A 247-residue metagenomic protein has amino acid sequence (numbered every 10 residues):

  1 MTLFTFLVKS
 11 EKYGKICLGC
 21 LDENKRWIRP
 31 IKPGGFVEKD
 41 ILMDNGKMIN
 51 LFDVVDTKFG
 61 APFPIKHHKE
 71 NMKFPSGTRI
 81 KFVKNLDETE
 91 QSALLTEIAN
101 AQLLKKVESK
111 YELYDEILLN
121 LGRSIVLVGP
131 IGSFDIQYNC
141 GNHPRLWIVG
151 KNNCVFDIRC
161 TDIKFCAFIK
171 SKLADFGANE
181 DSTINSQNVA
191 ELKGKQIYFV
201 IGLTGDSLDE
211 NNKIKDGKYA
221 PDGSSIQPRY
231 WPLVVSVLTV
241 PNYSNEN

Functional and structural regions predicted by a protein language model:
M1, P64, E90-N247: Nucleic-acid-binding small beta-barrel platforms of the OB/S1 family and closely associated recruitment extensions
M1-T57: N-terminal ordered "arm"
C20, G77-R79, V234, L238: Short beta-strand element of the conserved SAM-dependent methyltransferase core
K58-G60, P75, V149: A structural detector for beta-sheet-dominated domains
P62-F74: Short, Lys/Arg- and Gly-enriched loop/turn segments at beta-strand edges
K73-L86: Intrinsically disordered, low-complexity charged/polar segments
